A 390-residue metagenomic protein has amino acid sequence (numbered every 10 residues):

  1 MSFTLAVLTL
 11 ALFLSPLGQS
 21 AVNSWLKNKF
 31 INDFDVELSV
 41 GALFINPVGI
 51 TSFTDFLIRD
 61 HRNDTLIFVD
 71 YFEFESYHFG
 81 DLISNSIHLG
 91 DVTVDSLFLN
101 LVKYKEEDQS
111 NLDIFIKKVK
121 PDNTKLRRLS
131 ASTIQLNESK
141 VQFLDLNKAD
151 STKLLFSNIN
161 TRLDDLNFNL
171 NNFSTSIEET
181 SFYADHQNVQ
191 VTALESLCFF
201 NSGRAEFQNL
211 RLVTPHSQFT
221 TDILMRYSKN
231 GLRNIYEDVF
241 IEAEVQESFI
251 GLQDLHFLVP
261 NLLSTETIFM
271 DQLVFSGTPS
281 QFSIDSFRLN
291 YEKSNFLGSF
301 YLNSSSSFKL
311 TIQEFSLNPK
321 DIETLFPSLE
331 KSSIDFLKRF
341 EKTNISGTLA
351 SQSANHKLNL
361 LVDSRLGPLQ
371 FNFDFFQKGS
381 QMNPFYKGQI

Functional and structural regions predicted by a protein language model:
M1-D35: N-terminal type II signal-anchor transmembrane helix that functions as the membrane-insertion/stop-transfer segment
D33-D35, R62-S76, L89, K117 (+9 more regions): Amphipathic hydrophobic-ligand
A42-D108, K117-N147, L155, N160-T180 (+4 more regions): Flexible beta-edge/linker motif
T51, L99, A205-E206, S280-S283 (+3 more regions): Hydrophobic residues embedded in beta-strands of well-ordered beta-sheets
D91, A243, G298, L310-I312 (+4 more regions): Membrane-embedded beta-strand positions of outer-membrane beta-barrel proteins
K105-D113, Y227-S228, V259-L262, N303-S306 (+2 more regions): Flexible, surface-exposed loop regions and adjacent strand-edge segments of Gram-negative outer-membrane beta-barrel
V141, I177-S181, R204-R211, Q281-L289 (+1 more regions): Transmembrane beta-strand segments that form the barrel wall of outer-membrane beta-barrel proteins
S151-T161, L166-N201, A243-P279, Q313-S353 (+1 more regions): Beta-propeller and related beta-repeat scaffolds in trafficking/envelope systems
